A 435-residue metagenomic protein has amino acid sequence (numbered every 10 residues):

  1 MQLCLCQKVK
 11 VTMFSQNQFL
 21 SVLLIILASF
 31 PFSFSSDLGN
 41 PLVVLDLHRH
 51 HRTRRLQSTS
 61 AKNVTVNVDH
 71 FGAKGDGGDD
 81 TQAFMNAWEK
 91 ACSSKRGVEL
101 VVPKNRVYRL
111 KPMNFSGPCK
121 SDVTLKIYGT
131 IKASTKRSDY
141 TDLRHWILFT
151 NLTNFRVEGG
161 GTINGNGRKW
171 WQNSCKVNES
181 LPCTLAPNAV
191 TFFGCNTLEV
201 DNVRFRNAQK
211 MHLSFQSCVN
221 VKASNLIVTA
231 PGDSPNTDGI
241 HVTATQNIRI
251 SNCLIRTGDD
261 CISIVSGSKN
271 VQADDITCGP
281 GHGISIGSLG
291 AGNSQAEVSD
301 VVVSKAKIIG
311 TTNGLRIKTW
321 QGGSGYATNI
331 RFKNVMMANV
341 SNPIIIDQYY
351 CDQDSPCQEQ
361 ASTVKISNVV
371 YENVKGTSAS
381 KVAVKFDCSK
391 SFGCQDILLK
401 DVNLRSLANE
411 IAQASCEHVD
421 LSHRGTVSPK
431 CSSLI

Functional and structural regions predicted by a protein language model:
Q2-I435: Extracellular/periplasmic carbohydrate-active domains that bind, remodel, or depolymerize complex polysaccharides
